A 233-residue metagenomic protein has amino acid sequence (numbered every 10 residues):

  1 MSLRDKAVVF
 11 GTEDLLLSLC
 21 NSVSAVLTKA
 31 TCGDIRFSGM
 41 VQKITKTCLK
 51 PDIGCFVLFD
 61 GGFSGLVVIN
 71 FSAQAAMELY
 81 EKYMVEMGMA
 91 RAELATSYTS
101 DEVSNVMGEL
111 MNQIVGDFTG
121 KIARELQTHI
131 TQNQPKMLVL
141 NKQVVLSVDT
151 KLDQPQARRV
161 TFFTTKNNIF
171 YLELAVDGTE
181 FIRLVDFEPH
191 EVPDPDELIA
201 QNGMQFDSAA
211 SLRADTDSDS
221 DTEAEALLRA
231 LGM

Functional and structural regions predicted by a protein language model:
M1-M233: N-terminal auxiliary interaction/assembly segments of multi-subunit proteins
